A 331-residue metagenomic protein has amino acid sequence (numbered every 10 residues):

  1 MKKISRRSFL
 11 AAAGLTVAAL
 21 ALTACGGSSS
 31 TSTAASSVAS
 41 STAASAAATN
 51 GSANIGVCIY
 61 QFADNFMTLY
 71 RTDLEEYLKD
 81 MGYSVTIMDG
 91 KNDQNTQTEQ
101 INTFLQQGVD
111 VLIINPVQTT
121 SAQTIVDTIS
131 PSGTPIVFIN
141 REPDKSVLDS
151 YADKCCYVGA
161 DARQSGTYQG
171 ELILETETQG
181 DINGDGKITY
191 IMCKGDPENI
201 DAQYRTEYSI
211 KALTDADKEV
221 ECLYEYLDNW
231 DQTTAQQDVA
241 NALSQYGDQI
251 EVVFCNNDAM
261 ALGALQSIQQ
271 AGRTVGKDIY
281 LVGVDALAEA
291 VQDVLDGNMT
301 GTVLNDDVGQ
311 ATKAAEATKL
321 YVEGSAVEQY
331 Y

Functional and structural regions predicted by a protein language model:
K2-K3, L10-A11, G27-Y331: A residue-level marker of the well-folded mature domains of exported/periplasmic proteins
A21-A24: C-terminal motif of bacterial Sec signal peptides marking the signal peptidase cleavage site
